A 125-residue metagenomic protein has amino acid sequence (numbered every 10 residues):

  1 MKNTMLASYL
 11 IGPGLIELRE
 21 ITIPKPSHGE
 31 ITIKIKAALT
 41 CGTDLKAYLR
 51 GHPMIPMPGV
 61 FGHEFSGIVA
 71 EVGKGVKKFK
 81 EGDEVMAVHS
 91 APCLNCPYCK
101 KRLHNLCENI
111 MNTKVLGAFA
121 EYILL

Functional and structural regions predicted by a protein language model:
K2-S8: Short structural boundary motif marking the start of a folded domain
S8-I16: Extracellular beta-rich ligand/substrate-recognition surface
E17, S27, E81, A118-F119: A generic structural signal for well-ordered coil/turn residues at beta-strand boundaries that shape enzyme active-site
E20-T22, L124: Generic structural detector for well-ordered beta-strands
T22-A38, G51-P97: Glycine-rich beta-strand-centered segment in the early N-terminal region that forms part of a ligand/cofactor-binding
T43-L49: Cytochrome P450 core scaffold surrounding the K-helix E-X-X-R motif and the conserved "meander" helix-loop region
C93-L125: NAD(P)H dinucleotide-binding glycine-rich loop of Rossmann-like/cofactor-binding domains, especially the beta1-alpha1
